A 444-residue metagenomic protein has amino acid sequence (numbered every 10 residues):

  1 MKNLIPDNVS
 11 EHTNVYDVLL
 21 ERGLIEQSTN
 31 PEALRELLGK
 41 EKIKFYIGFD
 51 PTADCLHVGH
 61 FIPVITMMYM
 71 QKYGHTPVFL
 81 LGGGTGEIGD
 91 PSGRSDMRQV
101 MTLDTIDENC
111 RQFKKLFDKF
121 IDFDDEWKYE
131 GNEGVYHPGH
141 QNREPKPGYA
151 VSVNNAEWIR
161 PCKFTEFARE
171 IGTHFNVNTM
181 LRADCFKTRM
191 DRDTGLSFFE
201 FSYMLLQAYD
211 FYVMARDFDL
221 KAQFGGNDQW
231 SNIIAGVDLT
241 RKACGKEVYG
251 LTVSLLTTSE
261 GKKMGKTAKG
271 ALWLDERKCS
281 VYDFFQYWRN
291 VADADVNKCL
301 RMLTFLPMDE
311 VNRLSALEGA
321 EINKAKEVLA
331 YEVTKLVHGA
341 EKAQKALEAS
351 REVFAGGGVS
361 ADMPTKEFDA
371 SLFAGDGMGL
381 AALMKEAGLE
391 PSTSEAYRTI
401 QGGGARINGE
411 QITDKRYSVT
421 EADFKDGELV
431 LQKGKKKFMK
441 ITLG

Functional and structural regions predicted by a protein language model:
M1-N227, V237, C244-Y249, K262 (+1 more regions): NTP-dependent nucleotidyl-transfer catalytic core
W230-I233: Active-site environment of divalent metal-dependent phosphoester hydrolases
L239-G444: Conserved nucleotide- and phosphate/pyrophosphate-binding catalytic cores in adenylate/nucleotidyl-handling enzymes
